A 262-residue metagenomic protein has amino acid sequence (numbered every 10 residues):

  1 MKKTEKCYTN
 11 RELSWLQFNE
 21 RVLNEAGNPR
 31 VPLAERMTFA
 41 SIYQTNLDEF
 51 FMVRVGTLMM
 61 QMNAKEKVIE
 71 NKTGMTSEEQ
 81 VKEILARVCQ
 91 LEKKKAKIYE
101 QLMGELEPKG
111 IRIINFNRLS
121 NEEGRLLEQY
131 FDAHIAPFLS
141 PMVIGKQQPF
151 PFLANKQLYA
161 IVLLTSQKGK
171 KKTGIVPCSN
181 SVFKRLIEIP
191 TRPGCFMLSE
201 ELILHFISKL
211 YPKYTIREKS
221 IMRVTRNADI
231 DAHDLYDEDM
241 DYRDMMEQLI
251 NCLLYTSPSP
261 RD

Functional and structural regions predicted by a protein language model:
M1-T9: Charged, compositionally biased N-terminal leader segments and the immediate start of the first structured element
Y8-Q44: N-terminal-proximal low-complexity accessory segments that begin disordered and transition into the first
R11-W15, E35, Y43, T73-T76 (+4 more regions): Secondary-structure capping and boundary motifs in well-ordered enzyme cores
V22, F39, Y255-D262: Conserved small/polar residues in nucleotide/adenosyl-binding loops
G27-R30, A40-F116: Extended, charge-enriched "interface" segments that sit outside catalytic cores
A34-E35, F51-G56, M60, I144-Q147 (+1 more regions): Short, solvent-exposed secondary-structure capping/transition elements
K94-Q101, E105, R112-N115, L119-S257: Duplex nucleic acid-engaging cores and interfaces of nucleic-acid transaction enzymes
